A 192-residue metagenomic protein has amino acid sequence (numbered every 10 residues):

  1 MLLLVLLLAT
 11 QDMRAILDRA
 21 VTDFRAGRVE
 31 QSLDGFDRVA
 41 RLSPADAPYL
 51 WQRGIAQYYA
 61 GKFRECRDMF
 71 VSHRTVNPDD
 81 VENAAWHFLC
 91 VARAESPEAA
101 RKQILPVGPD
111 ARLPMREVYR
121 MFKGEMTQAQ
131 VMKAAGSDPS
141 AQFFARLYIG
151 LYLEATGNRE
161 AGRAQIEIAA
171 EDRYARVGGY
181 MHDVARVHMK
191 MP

Functional and structural regions predicted by a protein language model:
R38-V39, S72-H73, V107, A169: Canonical positions in the second alpha-helix
P44, P78, G108-P109, S140 (+1 more regions): Short coil turns that delineate tetratricopeptide repeat
